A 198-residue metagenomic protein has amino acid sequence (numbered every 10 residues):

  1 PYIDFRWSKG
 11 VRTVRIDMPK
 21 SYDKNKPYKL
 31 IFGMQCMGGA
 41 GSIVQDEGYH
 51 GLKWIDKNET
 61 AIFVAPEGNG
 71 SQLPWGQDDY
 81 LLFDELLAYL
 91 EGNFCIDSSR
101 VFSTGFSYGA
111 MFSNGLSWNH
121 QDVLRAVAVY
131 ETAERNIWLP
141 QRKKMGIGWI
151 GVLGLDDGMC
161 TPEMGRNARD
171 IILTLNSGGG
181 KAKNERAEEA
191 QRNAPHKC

Functional and structural regions predicted by a protein language model:
P1-L30, T104-A128, T132-E134, N167-D170 (+1 more regions): A domain-start/cap signature at the N-terminus of enzymes
P19, Y49-K57, S117, P140: Mature extracellular/periplasmic domains of secretome proteins
L30, M34-N93, N193-K197: Active-site machinery of serine-nucleophile hydrolases
C95-S107: Alpha/beta-hydrolase fold nucleophile elbow
K143-W149: Short, proline-enriched alpha-helix->beta-strand connector loops that line the catalytic pocket of alpha/beta-hydrolase
G151-L153: Short beta-strand/loop motif that positions the catalytic acidic residue of the alpha/beta-hydrolase fold
D156-T161: Acidic catalytic loop of the alpha/beta-hydrolase fold
